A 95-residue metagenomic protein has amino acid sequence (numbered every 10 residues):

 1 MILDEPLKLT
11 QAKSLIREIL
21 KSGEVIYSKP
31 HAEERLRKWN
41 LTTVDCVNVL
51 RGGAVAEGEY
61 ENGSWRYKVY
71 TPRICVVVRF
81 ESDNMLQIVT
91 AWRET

Functional and structural regions predicted by a protein language model:
M1-T95: Ribonuclease/tRNase effector modules and their secretory precursors
